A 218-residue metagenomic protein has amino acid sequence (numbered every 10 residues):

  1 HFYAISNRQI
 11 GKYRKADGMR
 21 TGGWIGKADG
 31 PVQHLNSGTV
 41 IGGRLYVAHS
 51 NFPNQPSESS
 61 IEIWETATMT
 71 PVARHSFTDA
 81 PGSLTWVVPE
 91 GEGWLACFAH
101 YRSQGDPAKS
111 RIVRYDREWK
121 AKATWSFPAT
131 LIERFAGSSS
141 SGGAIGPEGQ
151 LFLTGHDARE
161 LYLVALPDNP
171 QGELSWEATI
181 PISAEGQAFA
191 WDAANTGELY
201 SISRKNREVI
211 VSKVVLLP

Functional and structural regions predicted by a protein language model:
H1-A4, L45-Y46, W94-C97, Q150-L153 (+1 more regions): Conserved beta-propeller blade signature
Q9-R14, N54-I63, Q104-V113, A158-A165 (+1 more regions): Structural motif
R14-G18, W64-M69, D116-K120, A165-P170 (+1 more regions): Short loop/turn segments that connect beta-strands within beta-propeller blades
G18-N51: Blade-loop segments of beta-propeller domains
M19-D29, T70-F77, A121-R134, E173-I180: A short beta-strand motif characteristic of beta-propeller blades
G30-T39, T78-P89, E133-G142, S183-A194: Repeated scaffold domains used in trafficking and secretory/extracellular systems, primarily beta-propellers
A129-D168: Loop/turn-rich, solvent-exposed surfaces of beta-rich toroidal or solenoidal domains
Q187-P218: Blade-level signature of beta-propeller repeat domains, shared across WD40, Kelch, NHL, RCC1 and BNR/Asp-box propellers
